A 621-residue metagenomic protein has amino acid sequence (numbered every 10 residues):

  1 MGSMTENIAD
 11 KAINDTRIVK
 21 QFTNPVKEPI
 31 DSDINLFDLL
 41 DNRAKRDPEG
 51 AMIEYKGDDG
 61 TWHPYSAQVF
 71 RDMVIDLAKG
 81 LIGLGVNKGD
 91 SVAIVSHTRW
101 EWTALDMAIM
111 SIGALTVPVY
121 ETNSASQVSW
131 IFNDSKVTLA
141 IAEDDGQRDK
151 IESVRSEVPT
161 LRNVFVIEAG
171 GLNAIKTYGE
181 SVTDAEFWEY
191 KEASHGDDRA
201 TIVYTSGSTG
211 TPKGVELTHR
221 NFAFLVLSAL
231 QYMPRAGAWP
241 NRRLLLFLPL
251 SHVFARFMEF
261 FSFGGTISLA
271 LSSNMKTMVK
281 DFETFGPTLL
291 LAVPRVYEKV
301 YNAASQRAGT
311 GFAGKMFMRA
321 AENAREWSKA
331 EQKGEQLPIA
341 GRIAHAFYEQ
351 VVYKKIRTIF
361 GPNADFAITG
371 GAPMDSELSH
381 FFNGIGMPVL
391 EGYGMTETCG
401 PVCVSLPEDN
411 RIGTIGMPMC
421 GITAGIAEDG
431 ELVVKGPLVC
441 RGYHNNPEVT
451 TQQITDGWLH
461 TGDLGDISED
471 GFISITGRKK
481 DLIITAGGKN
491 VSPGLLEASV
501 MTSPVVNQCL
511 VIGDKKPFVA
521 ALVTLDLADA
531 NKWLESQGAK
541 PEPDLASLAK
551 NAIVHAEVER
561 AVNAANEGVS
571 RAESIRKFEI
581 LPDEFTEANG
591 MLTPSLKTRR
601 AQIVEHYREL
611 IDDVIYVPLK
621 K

Functional and structural regions predicted by a protein language model:
G2-I8, L84, S111-Y178, E557: Structural core segment of the AMP-binding/adenylate-forming
P48-A51, V166, E180-Y204, T211 (+1 more regions): Conserved pre-ATP/AMP-binding loop-to-beta segment of ANL
I53-M107, S124-S129, K176-E180: Conserved AMP-binding/adenylate-forming core of the ANL superfamily
D59, G146-G196, A304-K355: ANL superfamily adenylate-forming
H63-Q68, A200-V226: Conserved AMP-binding A3 loop
A223-L246, L250-Y353, N363: Conserved AMP-binding/adenylation subdomain of ANL enzymes
P418-T485, T502: Conserved ATP-binding/catalytic segment of the ANL
Q508-L510, E559-K621: Conserved C-terminal "lid"/linker of ANL adenylate-forming enzymes
